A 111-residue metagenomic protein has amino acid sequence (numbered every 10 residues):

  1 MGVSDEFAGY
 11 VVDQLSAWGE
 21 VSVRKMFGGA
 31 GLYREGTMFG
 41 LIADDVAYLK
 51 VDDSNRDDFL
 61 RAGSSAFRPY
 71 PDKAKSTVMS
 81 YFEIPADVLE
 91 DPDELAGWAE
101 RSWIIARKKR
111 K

Functional and structural regions predicted by a protein language model:
M1-K111: Charge-dense, helix-prone N-terminal extensions
